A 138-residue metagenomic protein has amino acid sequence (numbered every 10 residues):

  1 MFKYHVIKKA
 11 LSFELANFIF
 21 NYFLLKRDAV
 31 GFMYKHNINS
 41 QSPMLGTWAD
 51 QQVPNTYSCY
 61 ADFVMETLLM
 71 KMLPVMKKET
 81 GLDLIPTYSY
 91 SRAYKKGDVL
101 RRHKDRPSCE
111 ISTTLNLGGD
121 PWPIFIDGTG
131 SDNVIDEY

Functional and structural regions predicted by a protein language model:
M1-T80: Non-heme Fe(II)/2-oxoglutarate
K71-V75, Y90, S112: Generic beta-strand or strand-like secondary-structure segments
G81-Y90: A short coil-to-beta-strand element that immediately follows conserved catalytic motifs
A93: Conserved active-site beta-strand element of glycosyltransferases/polysaccharide synthases
K96-Y138: Catalytic core of non-heme Fe(II) oxygenases with the double-stranded beta-helix
